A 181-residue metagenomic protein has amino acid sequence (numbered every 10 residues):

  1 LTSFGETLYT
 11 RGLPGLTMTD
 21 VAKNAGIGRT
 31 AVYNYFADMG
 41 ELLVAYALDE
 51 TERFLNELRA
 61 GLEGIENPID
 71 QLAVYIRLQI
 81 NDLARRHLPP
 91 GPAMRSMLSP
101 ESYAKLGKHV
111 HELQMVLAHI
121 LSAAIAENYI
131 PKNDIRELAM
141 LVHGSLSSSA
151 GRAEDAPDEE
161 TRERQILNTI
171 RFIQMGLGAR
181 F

Functional and structural regions predicted by a protein language model:
L1-F4, V21, Y46-E50, F54 (+2 more regions): Generic hydrophobic, amphipathic alpha-helix propensity
S3, T7-E41, A45: Helix-turn-helix
L43-A47, T51, Y103-Q114, A139: Amphipathic, non-transmembrane alpha-helical scaffold segments
A45, D49, N56-R85, L138-V142: Hydrophobic alpha-helical connector segments
G61, P90-M97, S149-A156: Secondary-structure edge/capping motif, primarily at the C-terminal ends of alpha-helices and the immediately following
V74, M115-E127, G144-F181: C-terminal peripheral helix-coil segments that are non-catalytic and often amphipathic
R77-V116: Short secondary-structure transition hinges
P131, I135-A139: Membrane-interface starts of transmembrane alpha-helices
